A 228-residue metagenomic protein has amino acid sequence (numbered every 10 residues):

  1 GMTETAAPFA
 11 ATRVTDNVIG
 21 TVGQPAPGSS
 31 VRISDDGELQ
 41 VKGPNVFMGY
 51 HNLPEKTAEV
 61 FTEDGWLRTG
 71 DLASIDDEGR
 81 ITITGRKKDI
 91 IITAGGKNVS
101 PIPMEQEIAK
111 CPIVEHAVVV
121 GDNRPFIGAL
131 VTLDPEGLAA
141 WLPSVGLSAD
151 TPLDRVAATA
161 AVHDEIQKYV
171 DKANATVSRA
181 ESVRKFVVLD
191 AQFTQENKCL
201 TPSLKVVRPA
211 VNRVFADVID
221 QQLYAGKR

Functional and structural regions predicted by a protein language model:
G1-R13, A26-G28, V99, R124-F126: Conserved A3 ("GATE") glycine/threonine-rich loop of ANL adenylate-forming enzymes
G1-T5, P44, H51, A129: Adenylate-forming
M2-G20, L53-K56, P135: Active-site loops of AMP-binding adenylate-forming
P25, S29-T93: Conserved ATP-binding/catalytic segment of the ANL
V46, R80-A109, L138-A160, R179-V183 (+2 more regions): Adenylate-forming
D64, C111, V177: Acidic-histidine catalytic/liganding microenvironments
L72, C111-E136: C-terminal boundary motif of the adenylate-forming
H116, P125, Q167-R228: Conserved C-terminal "lid"/linker of ANL adenylate-forming enzymes
